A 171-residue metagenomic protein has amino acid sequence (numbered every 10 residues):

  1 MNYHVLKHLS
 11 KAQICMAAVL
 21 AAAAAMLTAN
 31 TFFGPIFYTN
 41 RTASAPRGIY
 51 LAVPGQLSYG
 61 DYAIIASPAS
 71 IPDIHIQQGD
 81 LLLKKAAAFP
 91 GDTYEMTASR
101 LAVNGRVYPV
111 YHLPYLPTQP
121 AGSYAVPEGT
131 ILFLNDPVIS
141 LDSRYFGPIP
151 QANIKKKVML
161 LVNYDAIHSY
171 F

Functional and structural regions predicted by a protein language model:
M1-L81, P148-F171: Protein maturation boundaries and topogenic segments
A52-S58, K85, G91, S123 (+1 more regions): Short, surface-exposed secondary-structure edge patches
G60-A63, D92, T130: Structural motif
I71, Y94, L101, V138-S140: Solvent-exposed loop/turn segments at secondary-structure junctions within structured extracellular/periplasmic domains
Q77-Y108: Mid-length scaffold segments of soluble, non-membrane domains
V103-R106, V110, T118-F171: Beta-strand-rich cores of mature extracytoplasmic or soluble domains
